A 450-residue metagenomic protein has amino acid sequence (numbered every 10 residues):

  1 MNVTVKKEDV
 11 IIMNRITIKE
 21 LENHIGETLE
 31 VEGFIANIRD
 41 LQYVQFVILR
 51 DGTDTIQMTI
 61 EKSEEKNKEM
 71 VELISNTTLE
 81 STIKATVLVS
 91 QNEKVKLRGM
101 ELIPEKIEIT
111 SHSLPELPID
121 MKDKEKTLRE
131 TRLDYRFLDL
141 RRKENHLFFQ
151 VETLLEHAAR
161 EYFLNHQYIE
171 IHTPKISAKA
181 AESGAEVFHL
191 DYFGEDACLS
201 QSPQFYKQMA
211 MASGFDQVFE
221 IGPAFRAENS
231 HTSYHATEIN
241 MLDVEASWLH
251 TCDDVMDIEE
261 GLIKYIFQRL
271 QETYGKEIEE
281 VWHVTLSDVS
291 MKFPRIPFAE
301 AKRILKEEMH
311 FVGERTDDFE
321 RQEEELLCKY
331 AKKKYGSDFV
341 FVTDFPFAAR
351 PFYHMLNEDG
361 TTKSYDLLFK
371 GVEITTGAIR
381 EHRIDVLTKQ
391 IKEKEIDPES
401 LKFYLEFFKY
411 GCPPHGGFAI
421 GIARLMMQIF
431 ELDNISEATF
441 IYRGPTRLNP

Functional and structural regions predicted by a protein language model:
N2-I12: Short, Lys/Arg-enriched N-terminal segments with co-localized hydrophobic residues within the first ~10-30 amino acids
V10-S247: Class II aminoacyl-tRNA synthetase-like tRNA-binding/catalytic domains
R39, A85, Q91-E93, S111 (+8 more regions): A generic secondary-structure signal for well-formed alpha-helical elements
S75, A180, E195-Q201, A210-S213 (+11 more regions): Secondary-structure capping and boundary motifs in well-ordered enzyme cores
L155-A159, V255, L262: Alpha-helical packing segments of well-folded alpha/beta enzyme cores
A181-E182, G261-K370, E393-G411: Metal-assisted phosphate- and nucleotidyl-transfer catalytic regions
S213, Q217-E220, A236, N240-T251 (+1 more regions): TRNA-recognition modules of translation machinery and tRNA-sensing kinases, especially anticodon-binding
H250-V255, E260, I304: Extended, domain-scale alpha-helical bundle/helix-rich regions
